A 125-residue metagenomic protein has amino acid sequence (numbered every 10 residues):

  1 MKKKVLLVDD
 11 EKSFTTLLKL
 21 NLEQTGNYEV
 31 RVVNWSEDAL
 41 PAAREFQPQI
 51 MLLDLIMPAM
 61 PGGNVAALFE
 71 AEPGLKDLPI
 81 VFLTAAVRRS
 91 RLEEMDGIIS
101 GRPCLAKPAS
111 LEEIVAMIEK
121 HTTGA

Functional and structural regions predicted by a protein language model:
K12-R31, I99: Two-component/phosphorelay signaling modules centered on CheY-like receiver
V33-E37, L111: Conserved Asp/Asn-Gly motif in the active-site loop of CheY-like receiver
N34, A59-M60, F69: Hydrophobic residue at a beta-alpha junction that N-caps the helix immediately following a catalytic beta-strand/loop
F46-L53, M57: Active-site beta3 strand of CheY-like receiver
P58-A59, K76, R88: The feature encodes the CheY-like receiver
L83-T84: Hydrophobic/aromatic residues positioned on beta-strands within the core alpha/beta folds
P108-I118: C-terminal output helix
